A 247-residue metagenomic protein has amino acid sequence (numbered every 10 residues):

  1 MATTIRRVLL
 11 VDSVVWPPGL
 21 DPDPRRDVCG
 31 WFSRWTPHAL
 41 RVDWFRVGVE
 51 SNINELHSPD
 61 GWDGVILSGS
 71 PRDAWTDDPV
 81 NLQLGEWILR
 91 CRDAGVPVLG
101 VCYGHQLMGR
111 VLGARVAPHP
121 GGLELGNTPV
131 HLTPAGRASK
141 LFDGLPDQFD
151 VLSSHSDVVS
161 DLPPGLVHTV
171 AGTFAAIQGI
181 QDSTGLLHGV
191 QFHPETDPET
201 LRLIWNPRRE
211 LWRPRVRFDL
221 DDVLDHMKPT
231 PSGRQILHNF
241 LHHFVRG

Functional and structural regions predicted by a protein language model:
M1-A94, L220-G247: N-terminal beta1-alpha1 cap of cysteine-dependent amidohydrolase-like domains
L9-V11, D43-F45, I66, L99 (+3 more regions): Hydrophobic/aromatic beta-strand patches that form the interior of the parallel beta-sheet core in alpha/beta enzyme
L20-D21, N54, T76-D77, G109-V111 (+3 more regions): Short glycine-/acidic-enriched loop or helix-start segments at secondary-structure transitions that form or flank
D23-R26, P59, P79-Q83, L112-V116 (+2 more regions): Short, glycine/charged-enriched secondary-structure capping and boundary segments
S68-S139: Cysteine-nucleophile active-site neighborhood
L112-E199: Pocket-forming structural segment of enzyme catalytic cores
V167-A171, A175-G247: C-terminal and late-domain segments of enzyme folds
